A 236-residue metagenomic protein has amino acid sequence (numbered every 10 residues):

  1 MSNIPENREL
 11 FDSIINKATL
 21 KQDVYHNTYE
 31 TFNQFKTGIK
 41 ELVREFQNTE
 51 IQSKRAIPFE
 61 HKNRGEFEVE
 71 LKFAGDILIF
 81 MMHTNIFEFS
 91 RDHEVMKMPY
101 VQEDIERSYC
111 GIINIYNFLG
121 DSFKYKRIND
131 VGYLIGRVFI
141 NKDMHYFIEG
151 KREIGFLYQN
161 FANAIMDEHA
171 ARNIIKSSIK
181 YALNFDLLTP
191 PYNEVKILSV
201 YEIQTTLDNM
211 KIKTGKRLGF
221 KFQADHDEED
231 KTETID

Functional and structural regions predicted by a protein language model:
M1-K21: N-terminal, Lys/Arg- and Ser/Thr-rich interaction peptides
S2-N7, A56, E60-M81, E103-E106 (+3 more regions): Intrinsically disordered, low-complexity linear regions
S2-P5, D23, E30, Q34 (+3 more regions): Alpha-helix boundary/N-cap detector
S13, K17, L42, I174-S177 (+1 more regions): Residues that form generic nucleotide/phosphate-binding pockets
D23-E70: Short N-terminal edge-element motif at the start of the domain
R44-R55, M81-M82, F89-R91, L187-P191: Short, solvent-exposed secondary-structure capping/transition elements
E60-F156: Hydrophobic-cavity lipid-handling domains and compact docking modules
G136-D236: Glycine-rich, aromatic-bearing surface loops/beta-hairpins
